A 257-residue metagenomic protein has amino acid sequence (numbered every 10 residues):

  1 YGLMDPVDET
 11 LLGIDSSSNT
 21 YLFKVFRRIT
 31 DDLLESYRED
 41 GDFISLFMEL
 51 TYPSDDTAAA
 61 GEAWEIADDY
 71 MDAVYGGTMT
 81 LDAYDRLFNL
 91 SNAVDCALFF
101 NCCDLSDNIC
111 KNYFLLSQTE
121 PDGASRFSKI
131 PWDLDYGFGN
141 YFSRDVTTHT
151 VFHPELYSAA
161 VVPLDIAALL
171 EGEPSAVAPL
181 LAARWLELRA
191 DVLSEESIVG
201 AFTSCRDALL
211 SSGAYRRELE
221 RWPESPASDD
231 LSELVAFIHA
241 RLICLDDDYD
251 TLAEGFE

Functional and structural regions predicted by a protein language model:
Y1-D5, L22-K24, C96, F114-L116 (+4 more regions): Structural recognition of the beta-strand scaffold that forms the well-ordered cores of secreted hydrolase catalytic
Y1-F99, D104-S106: Internal "kinase-insert"/substrate-recognition segments embedded within catalytic cores of ATP-dependent enzymes
L12, F114, N140: Active-site-proximal flexible loops/turns
D15, I109-C110, A124-S125: Short glycine/proline-enriched turns and hinge-like loops at secondary-structure junctions
L105, C110-T119: Catalytic-loop signature of eukaryotic-like protein kinases
E120-A253: C-terminal catalytic region of ATP-dependent kinase domains
